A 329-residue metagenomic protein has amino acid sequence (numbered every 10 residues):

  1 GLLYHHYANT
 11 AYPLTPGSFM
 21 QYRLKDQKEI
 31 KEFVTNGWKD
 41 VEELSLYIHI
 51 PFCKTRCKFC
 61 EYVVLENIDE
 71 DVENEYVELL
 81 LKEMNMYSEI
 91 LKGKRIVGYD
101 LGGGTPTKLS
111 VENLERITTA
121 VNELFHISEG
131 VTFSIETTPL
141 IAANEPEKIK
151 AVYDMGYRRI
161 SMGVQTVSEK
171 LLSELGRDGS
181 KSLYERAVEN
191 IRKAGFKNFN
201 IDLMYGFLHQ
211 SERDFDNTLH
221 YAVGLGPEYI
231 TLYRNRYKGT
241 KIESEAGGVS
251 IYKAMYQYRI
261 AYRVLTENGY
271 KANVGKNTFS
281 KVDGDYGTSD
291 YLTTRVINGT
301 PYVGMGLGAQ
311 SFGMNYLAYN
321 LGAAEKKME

Functional and structural regions predicted by a protein language model:
G1-S45, T55: Flexible, acidic/Gly-rich N-terminal and inter-domain linker regions that tether and position cofactor-handling modules
H5-A11, C60-Y62, N235, L265-T266: A broad, low-specificity signal for short, low-complexity segments enriched in glycine/proline and polar/charged
Y12-R23, P51, P106, P139 (+2 more regions): Proline-rich low-complexity regions
G17, V63, Q165: Short beta-to-alpha linker loops that shape the active-site pocket of alpha/beta-hydrolase fold enzymes
D26, H49-I50, K54, Y87 (+1 more regions): N-proximal short alpha-helices
F33, G37-D40, C60, T132 (+2 more regions): General secondary-structure edge motif
D40-V77: Canonical Radical SAM [4Fe-4S] cluster-binding loop centered on the CxxxCxxC motif and its immediate flanking residues
N67-E89, K94-E329: C-terminal scaffold of the Radical SAM
